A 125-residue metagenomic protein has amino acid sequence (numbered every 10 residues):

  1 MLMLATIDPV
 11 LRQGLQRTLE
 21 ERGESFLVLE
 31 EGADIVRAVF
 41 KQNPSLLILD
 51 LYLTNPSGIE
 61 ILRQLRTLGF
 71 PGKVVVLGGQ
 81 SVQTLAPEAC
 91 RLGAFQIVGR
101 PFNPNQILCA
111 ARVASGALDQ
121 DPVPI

Functional and structural regions predicted by a protein language model:
P9-L27: Two-component/phosphorelay signaling modules centered on CheY-like receiver
V28-L46: Acidic, metal-coordinating helix/loop segments flanking the phosphotransfer/catalytic sites of two-component signaling
F40-Q42, Q64-P71, L92: Conserved phosphotransfer cores of two-component systems
L49-Q64: Conserved phosphotransfer microenvironments
E60, S81-Q96: Alpha4 helix (beta4-alpha4-beta5 surface) of REC/receiver domains from two-component response regulators
T84, F102-A111: C-terminal output helix
R112-I125: The C-terminal output helix
